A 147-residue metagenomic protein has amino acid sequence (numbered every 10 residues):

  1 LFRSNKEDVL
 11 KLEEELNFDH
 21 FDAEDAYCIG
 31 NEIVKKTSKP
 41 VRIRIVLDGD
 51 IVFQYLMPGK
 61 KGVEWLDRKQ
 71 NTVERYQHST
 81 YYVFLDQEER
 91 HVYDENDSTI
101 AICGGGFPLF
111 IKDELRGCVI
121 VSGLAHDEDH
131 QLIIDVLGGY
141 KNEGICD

Functional and structural regions predicted by a protein language model:
S4: Catalytic domains of riboflavin
E7-L12, F18-D19, V73-R75, F84-Q87: Generic detector of short, locally flexible boundary/turn motifs and exposed helical patches
V9-Y55: N-terminal leader/targeting helix
D22-A26, Y82-H91, N142-D147: Short, positively charged
K36-E95: Structured interaction and signal-relay segments at domain junctions
R75-H78, H130-D147: Short, solvent-exposed cationic patches
V92-G138: Extended hydrophobic
